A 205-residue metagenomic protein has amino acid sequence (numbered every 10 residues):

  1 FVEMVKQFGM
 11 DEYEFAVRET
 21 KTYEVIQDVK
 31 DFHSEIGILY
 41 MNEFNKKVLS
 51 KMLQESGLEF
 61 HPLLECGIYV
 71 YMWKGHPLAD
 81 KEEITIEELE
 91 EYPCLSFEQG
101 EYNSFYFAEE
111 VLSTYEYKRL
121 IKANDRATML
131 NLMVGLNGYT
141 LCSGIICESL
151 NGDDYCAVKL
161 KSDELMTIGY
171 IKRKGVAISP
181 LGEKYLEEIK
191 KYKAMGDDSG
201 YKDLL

Functional and structural regions predicted by a protein language model:
F1, V176-K191: Short amphipathic alpha-helical coupling segments at ligand-binding clamshell hinges and other catalytic/signaling
F1-S50: Central regulatory/effector-binding core of bacterial HTH transcription factors
E3-M4, K46, I86-Y115, S179 (+2 more regions): Secondary-structure junction motif
E14-R18, H61, L120-K122, V158: General small-molecule cofactor/ligand-binding pocket signal
K21, D28-E35, Y40, Q99-C156: Hydrophobic hinge/microswitch elements
M52-I68, M72-C94: Flexible hinge/capping segments at coil-to-helix
Q54-H61, E65-G67, A127-V176: Beta-alpha-beta core module
G75-I84, S162-E164, G175-L181: Short helix-loop capping/hinge motifs at secondary-structure junctions, enriched in acidic/polar residues
